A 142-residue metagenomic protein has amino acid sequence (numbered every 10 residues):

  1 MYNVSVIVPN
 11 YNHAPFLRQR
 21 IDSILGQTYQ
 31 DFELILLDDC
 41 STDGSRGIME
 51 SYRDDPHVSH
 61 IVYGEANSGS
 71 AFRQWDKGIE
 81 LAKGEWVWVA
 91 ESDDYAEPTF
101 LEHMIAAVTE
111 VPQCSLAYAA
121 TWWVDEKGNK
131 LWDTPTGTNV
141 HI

Functional and structural regions predicted by a protein language model:
M1-I142: Nucleotide-sugar donor-binding/catalytic module of glycosyltransferases that assemble extracellular/cell-envelope
